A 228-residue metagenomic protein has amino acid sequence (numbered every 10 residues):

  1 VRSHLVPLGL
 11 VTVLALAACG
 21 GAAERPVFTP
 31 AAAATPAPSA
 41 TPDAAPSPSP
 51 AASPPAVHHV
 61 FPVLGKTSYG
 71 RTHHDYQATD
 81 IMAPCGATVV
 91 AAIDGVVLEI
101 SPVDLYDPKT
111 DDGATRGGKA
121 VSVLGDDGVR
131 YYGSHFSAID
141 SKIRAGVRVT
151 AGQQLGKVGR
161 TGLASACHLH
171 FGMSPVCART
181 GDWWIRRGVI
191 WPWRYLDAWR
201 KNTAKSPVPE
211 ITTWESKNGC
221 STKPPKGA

Functional and structural regions predicted by a protein language model:
V1-L8: Bacterial N-terminal signal peptides that target proteins for export
A15-A18: C-terminal motif of bacterial Sec signal peptides marking the signal peptidase cleavage site
G20-A120, A151, A164, I190-A228: Surface-exposed, glycine-biased beta-strand/turn segments
H73-Y76, G125, H135, H168-H170: Histidine-centered active-site/metal-ligand motif
M82-P84, V90-A91, D126-G152, A178: Short histidine-centered loop motifs in beta-beta connectors
D94, I100-S101, L124-D126, S134-S137 (+2 more regions): Active-site-proximal beta-strand/loop segments in catalytic clefts of secreted hydrolases
G95, A145-G162: Active-site-proximal beta-strands of protease catalytic cores
L169-A178: A short hydrophobic beta-strand segment most commonly corresponding to one strand of the jelly-roll/cupin
